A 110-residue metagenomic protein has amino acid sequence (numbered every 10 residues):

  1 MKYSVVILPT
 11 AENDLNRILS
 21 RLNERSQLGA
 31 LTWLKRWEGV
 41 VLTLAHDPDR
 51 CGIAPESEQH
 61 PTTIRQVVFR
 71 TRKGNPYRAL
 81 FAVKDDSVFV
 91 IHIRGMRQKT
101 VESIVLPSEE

Functional and structural regions predicted by a protein language model:
M1-V68, V101-E110: Basic, Lys/Arg-enriched alpha-helical interface segments
F69-E110: Enriched for short, Lys/Arg-rich terminal
